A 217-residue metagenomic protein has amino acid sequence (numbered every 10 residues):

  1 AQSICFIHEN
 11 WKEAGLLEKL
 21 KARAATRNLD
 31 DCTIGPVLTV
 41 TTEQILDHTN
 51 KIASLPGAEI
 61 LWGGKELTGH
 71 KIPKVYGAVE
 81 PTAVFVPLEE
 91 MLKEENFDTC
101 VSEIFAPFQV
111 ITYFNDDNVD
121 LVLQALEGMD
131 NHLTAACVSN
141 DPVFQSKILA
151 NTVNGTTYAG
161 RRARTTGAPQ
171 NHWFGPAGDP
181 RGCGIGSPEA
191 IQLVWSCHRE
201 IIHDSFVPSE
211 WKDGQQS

Functional and structural regions predicted by a protein language model:
A1, A22-K65, K71-V84, E89-E90 (+2 more regions): C-terminal segments
A1-I7: Active-site PLP-lysine loop of aminotransferase-like
H8, P107: Residue-level signal for inorganic ion chemistry
E9-N28: Conserved core segment of the aminotransferase class I/II
W11-G15, E89-E94: Short helix-loop capping/hinge motifs at secondary-structure junctions, enriched in acidic/polar residues
K12-E18, D117-L123, Q145-S146: Short, conserved charged micro-motifs
L92-C100, L123: Short beta-strand/turn micro-motifs at beta-sheet edges
V110-D117: Short acidic-hydrophobic, aromatic-tinged amphipathic segments that line or gate anion-handling sites
